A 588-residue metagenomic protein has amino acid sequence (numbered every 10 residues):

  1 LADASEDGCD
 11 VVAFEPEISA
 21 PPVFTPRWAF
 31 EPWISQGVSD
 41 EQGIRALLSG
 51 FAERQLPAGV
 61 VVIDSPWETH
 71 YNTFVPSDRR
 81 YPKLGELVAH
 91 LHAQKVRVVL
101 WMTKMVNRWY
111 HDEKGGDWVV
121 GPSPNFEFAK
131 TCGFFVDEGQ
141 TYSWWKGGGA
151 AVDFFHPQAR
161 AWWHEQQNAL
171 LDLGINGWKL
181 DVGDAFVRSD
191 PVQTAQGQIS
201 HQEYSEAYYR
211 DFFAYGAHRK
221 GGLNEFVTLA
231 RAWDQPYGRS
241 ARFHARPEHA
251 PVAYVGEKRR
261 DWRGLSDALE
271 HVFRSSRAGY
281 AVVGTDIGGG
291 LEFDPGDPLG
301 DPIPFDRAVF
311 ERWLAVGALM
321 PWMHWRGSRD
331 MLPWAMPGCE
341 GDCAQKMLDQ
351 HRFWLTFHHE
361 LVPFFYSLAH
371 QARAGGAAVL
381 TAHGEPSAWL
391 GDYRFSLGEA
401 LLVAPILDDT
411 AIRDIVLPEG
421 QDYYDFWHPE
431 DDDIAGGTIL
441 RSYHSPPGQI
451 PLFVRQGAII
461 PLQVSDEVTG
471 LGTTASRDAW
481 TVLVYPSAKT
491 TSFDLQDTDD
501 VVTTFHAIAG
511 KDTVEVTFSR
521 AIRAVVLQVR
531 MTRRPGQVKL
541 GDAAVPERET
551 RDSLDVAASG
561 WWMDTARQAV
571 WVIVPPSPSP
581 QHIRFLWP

Functional and structural regions predicted by a protein language model:
L1-G448: Catalytic-domain carbohydrate-binding cleft regions of carbohydrate-active enzymes
V12, P16, V516-R520, Q581-P588: Short, hydrophobic/aromatic-enriched beta-strand segments in well-ordered soluble domains
S35, T103, D408, S519 (+2 more regions): Solvent-exposed residues in well-ordered beta-strands and their adjoining turns, especially edge/terminal strands
G327-W571, P576-Q581: Non-catalytic C-terminal accessory modules of carbohydrate-active enzymes
